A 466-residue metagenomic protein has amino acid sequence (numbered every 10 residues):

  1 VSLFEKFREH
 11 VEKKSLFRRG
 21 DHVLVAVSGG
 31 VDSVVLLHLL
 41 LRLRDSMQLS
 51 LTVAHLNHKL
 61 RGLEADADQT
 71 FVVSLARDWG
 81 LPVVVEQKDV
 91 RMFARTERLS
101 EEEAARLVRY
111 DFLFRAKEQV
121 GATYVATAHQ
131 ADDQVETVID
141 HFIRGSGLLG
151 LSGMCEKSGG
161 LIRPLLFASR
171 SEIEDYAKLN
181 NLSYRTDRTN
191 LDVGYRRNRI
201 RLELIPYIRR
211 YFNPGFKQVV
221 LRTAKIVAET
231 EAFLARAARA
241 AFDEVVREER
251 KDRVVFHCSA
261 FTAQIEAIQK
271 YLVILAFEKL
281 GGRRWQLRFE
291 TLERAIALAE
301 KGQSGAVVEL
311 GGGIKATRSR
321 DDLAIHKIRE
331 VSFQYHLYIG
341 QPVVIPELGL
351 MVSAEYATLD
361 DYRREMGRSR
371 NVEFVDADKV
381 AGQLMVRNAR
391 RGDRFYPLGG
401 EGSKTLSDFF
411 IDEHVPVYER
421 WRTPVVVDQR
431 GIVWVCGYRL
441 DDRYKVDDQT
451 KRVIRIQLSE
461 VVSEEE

Functional and structural regions predicted by a protein language model:
V1-V27, V31-P206, R236: Core alpha/beta nucleotide-donor-binding catalytic domains of modification enzymes
L3-V31, T52, L56, K88-V90 (+6 more regions): AMP-forming adenylation/ATP pyrophosphatase catalytic core
D187-L191, P214-K217, W285-Q286: Short, surface-exposed loop/turn segments at secondary-structure junctions
N190-Y195, Q218-A228: Internal, active-site/partner-interface "lid" segment
Y207-V219: Inter-helical turn/loop segments and adjacent helix faces that build the functional surface of alpha-helical bundle
